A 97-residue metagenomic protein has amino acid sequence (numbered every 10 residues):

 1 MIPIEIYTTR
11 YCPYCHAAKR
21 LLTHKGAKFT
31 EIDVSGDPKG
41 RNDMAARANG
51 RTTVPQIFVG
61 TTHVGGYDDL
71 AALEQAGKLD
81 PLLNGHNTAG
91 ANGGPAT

Functional and structural regions predicted by a protein language model:
M1-T30: Local sequence-structure signature of Cys/Sec-based thiol-disulfide redox active-site neighborhoods
H16, K39, G65: Residues that form or flank phosphate/diphosphate-binding pockets in enzymes that use nucleotide phosphates
R20-L22, A45, L70-L73: Short, glycine/charged-enriched secondary-structure capping and boundary segments
T30-I32, T62: Structural signal for short hydrophobic segments within the conserved structured cores of catalytic domains across
V34-T52, K78-G85: Thioredoxin-like thiol-disulfide oxidoreductase module
N49-F58, D68: Structural micro-motif
V59-T88: Non-catalytic, surface beta->alpha helical segment in thiol-disulfide oxidoreductase systems
G90-T97: Short acidic DE-rich linear segments
